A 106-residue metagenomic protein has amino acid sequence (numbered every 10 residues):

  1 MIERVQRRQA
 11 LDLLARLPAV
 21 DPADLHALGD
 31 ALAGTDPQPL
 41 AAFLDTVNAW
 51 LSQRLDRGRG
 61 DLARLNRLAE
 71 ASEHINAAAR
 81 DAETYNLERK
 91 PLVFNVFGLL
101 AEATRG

Functional and structural regions predicted by a protein language model:
M1-G106: Charged, glycine-rich active-site and insertion segments that engage polyanionic ligands
